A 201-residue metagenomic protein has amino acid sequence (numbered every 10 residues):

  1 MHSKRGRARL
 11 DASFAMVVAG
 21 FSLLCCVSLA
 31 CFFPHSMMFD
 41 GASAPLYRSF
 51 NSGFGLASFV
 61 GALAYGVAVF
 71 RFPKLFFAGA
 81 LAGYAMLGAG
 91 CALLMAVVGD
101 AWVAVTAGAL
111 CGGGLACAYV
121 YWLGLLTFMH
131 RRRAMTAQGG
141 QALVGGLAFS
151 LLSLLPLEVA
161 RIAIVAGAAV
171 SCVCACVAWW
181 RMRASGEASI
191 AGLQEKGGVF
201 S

Functional and structural regions predicted by a protein language model:
S3-N51, G198-S201: Pair of pore-lining "gating" transmembrane helices in MFS-fold secondary transporters
S49-R71: Central cavity-lining transmembrane alpha-helices of secondary-active solute carriers, predominantly the Major
Y84-G99: C-terminal ends and interior cores of transmembrane alpha-helices in multi-pass membrane transporters/permeases
A101-Y119: Hydrophobic core of transmembrane alpha-helices in multi-pass small-molecule transporters, especially MFS/SLC-type
L115-H130: Intracellular juxtamembrane helix-capping segments at the cytosolic ends of symmetry-related transmembrane helices
R131-P156: Glycine-rich segments within core transmembrane alpha-helices of 12-TM secondary carriers
I162-A184: Symmetry-related core transmembrane helices of the 12-TM Major Facilitator Superfamily/SLC fold
V177-S201: Flexible interhelical linker loops that connect adjacent transmembrane helices in multi-pass membrane transporters
